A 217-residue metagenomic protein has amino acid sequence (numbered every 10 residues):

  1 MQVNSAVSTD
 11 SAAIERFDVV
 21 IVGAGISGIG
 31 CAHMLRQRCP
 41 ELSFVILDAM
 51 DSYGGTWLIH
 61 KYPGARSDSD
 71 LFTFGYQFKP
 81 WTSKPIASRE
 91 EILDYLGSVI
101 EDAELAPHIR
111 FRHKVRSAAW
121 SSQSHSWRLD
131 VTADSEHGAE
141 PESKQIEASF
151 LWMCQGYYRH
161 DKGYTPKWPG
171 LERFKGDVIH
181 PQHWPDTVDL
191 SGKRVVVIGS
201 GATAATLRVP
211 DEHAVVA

Functional and structural regions predicted by a protein language model:
V3-A6, G75-T82, S88, I92-Y95 (+1 more regions): Glycine-rich dinucleotide-binding loop and its adjacent helix/turn
I14-I46, A204-D211: N-terminal Rossmann-like FAD-binding beta1-loop-alpha1 element of flavoenzymes
F17, E41-L42, S149, G192-R194: Nucleotide donor/acceptor-binding cores
V45, H108-R112, I179-H180: General small-molecule cofactor/ligand-binding pocket signal
I46-G55, E147-Q155: Carboxylate/His-rich catalytic cores and anion/metal-binding grooves
D51-S98, A217: Glycine-rich active-site loop/strand segments that organize a redox cofactor
R66, D102-E104, W168-F174: Short, conserved catalytic or adaptor-binding loops enriched in Gly and charged residues
S83-R159: Feature captures the FAD/FMN-dependent oxidoreductase FAD-binding
